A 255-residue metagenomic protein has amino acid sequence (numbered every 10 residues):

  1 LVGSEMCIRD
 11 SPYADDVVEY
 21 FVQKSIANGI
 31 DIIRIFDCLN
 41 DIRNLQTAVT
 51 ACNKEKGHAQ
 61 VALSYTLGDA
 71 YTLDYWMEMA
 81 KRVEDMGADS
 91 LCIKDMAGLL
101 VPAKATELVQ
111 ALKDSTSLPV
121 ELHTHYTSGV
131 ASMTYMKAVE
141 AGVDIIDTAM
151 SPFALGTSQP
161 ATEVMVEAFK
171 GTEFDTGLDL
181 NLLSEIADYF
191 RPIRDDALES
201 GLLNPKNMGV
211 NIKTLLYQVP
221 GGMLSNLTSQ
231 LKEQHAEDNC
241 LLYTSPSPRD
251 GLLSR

Functional and structural regions predicted by a protein language model:
L1-S11, Y243-D250: Conserved small/polar residues in nucleotide/adenosyl-binding loops
S4, I33-R34, A59-L63, L91-I93 (+2 more regions): Hydrophobic faces of well-ordered beta-strands that scaffold small-molecule active sites in alpha/beta enzyme cores
P12-A59, Y65-S115, A141: Alpha/beta enzyme core
E78, V130-A141: Catalytic cores of alpha/beta
D144-S158: Glycine-rich phosphate-binding active-site loops on the catalytic face of alpha/beta enzymes
T157-D175: C-terminal helical cap(s) of enzyme catalytic domains, especially alpha/beta-barrels
F174-D179, M223: A conserved active-site cap/scaffold subdomain adjacent to cofactor or substrate pockets
M208-T214, Q218-R249, R255: Terminal or standalone catalytic/regulatory effector modules within metabolic enzymes and repeat proteins
